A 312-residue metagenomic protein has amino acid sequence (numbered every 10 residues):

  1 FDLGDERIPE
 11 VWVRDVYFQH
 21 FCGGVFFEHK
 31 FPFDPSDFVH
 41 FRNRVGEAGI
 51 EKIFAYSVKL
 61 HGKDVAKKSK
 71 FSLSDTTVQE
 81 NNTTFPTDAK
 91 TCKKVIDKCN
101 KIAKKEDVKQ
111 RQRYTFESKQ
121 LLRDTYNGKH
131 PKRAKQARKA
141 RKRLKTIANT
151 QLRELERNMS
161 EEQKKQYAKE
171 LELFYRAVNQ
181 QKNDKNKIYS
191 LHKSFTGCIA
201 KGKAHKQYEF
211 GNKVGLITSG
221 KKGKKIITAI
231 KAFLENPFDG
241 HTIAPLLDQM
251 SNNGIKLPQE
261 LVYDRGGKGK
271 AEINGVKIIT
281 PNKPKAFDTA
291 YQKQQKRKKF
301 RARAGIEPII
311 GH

Functional and structural regions predicted by a protein language model:
F1-E6: A positively charged, amphipathic N-terminal helix/segment that binds anionic biomolecules
I8-F21: DNA-recognition alpha helix
I8-P9, D34-F38, F71-E80, L216 (+3 more regions): Short, conserved catalytic/metal-binding motifs centered on acidic residues
V25-F195: Active-site- or DNA-interface-adjacent structural scaffold in DNA-acting proteins
S190-E209: Flexible, glycine/threonine-enriched loop-and-boundary segments that flank and lead into catalytic domains of large
G197-A200, G223-K224, N236-F238, G267-A271 (+1 more regions): Flexible loop/turn segments at secondary-structure boundaries
K203-N253: Electropositive, glycine- and tryptophan-enriched low-complexity nucleic-acid-binding patches
K256, E260-H312: Helix-centered, glycine/charged polyanion-binding patches within enzymatic domains that contact phosphate-containing
